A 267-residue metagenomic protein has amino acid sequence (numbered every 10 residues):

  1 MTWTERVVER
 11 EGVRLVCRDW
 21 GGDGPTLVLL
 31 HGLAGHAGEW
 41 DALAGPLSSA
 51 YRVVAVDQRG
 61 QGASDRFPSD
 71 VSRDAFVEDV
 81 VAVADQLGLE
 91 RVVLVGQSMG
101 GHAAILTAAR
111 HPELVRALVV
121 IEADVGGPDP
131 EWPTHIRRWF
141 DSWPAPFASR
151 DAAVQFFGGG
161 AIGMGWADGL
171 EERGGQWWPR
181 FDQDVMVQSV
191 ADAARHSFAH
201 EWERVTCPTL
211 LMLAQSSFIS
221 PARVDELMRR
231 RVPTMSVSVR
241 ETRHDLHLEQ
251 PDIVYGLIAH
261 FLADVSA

Functional and structural regions predicted by a protein language model:
M1-L27, S49-Y51, L89-E90, P233 (+2 more regions): Alpha/beta-hydrolase fold catalytic core
E11-V13, D41-S48, V54-V95, M99 (+1 more regions): Active-site loop/oxyanion-hole signature of alpha/beta-hydrolase fold enzymes
G24, G32-G35, S98: Active-site glycine-rich loops that stabilize anionic/oxyanionic intermediates across multiple enzyme folds
A34, Q58-G62, V125, R243-L246: Alpha/beta-hydrolase active-site loop signature
I105-A109, R116-P146: Flexible "cap/lid" loop of the alpha/beta hydrolase fold
P130-P133, P146-H196, E201: Conserved alpha/beta-hydrolase catalytic His-Asp/Glu region
Q176-R230, M235: Conserved serine/cysteine hydrolase catalytic core
T242-P251, Y255: Catalytic histidine-centered segment of alpha/beta-hydrolase-like enzymes
